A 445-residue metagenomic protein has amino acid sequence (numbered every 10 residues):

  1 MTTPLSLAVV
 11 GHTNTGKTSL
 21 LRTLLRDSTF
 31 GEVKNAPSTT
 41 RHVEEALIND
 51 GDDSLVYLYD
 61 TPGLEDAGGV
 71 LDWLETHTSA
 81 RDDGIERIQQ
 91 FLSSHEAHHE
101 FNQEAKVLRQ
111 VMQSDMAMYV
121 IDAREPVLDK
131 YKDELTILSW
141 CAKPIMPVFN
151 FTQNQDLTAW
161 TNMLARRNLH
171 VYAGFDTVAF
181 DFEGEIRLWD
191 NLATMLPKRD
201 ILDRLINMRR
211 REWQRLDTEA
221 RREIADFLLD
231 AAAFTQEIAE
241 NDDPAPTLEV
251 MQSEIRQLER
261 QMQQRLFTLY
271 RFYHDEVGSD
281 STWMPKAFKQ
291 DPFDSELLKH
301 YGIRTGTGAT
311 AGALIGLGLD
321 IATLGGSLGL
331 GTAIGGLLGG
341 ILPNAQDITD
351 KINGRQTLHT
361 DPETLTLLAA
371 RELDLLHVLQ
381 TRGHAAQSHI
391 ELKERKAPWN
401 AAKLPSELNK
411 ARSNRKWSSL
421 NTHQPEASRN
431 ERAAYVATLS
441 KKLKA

Functional and structural regions predicted by a protein language model:
M1-F91: Conserved G1/Walker A P-loop phosphate-binding module
M1-K17, M116, W140, A193-A445: Non-catalytic alpha-helical scaffolds
T29, A67-V70, D129, L157 (+3 more regions): Active-site-proximal flexible loops/turns
P37-L74, I186-D200, L248-T268: Internal hydrophobic scaffold segments of catalytic domains
S38, K143, N150-T152, T177-V178 (+2 more regions): An acidic- and aromatic-residue-enriched active-site/binding cleft used to recognize and process polar
G63-E65, R124-P126, T152-Q155, V178-D181 (+1 more regions): Conserved nucleotide-binding/hydrolysis micro-motifs of P-loop NTPases
T78-Y172: Conserved C-terminal guanine-recognition region of P-loop GTPase G domains, centered on the G4
F151-L216: Canonical P-loop GTPase G-domain recognition
